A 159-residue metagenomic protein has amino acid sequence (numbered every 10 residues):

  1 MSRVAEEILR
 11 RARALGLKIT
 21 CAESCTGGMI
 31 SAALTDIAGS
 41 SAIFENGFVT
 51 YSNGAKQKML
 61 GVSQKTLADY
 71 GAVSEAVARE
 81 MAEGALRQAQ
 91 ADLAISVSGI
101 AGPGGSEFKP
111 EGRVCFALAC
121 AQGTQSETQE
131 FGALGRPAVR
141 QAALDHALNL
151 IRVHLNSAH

Functional and structural regions predicted by a protein language model:
M1-H159: Short alpha-helical segments enriched in small residues
